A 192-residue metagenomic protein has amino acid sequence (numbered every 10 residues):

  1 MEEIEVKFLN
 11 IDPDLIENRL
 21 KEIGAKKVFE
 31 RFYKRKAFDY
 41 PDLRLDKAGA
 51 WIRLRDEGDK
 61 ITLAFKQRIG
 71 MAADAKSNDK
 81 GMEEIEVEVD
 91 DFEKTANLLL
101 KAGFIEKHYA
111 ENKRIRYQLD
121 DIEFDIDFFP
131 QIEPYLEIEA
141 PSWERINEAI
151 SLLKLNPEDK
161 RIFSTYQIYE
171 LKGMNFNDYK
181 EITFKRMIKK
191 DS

Functional and structural regions predicted by a protein language model:
M1-F124, L155-S192: N-terminal strand-loop-strand beta-hairpin
L15-I16, R145-N147: Short acidic, Gly/Pro-enriched loop/turn segments at secondary-structure junctions
I69-M71, I132, E144-R145: Short, surface-exposed beta-strand-loop junctions and turns on beta-sheet-rich folds
D127-E133: A contiguous pocket-lining binding segment that forms or flanks enzyme active sites
